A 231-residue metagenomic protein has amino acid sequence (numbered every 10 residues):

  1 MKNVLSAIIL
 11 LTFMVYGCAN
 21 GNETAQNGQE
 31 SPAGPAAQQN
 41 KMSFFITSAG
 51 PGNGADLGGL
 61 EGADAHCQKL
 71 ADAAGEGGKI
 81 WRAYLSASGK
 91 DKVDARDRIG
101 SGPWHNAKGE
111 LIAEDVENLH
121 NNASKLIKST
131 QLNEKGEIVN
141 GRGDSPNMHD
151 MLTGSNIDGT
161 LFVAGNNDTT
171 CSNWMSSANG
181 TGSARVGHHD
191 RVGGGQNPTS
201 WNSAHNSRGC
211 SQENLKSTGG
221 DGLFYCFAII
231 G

Functional and structural regions predicted by a protein language model:
K2-L10: Sec-dependent signal peptide recognition, specifically the positively charged N-region followed immediately by
M14-G17: C-terminal motif of bacterial Sec signal peptides marking the signal peptidase cleavage site
N20-G231: Secreted/extracellular ectodomain signature
